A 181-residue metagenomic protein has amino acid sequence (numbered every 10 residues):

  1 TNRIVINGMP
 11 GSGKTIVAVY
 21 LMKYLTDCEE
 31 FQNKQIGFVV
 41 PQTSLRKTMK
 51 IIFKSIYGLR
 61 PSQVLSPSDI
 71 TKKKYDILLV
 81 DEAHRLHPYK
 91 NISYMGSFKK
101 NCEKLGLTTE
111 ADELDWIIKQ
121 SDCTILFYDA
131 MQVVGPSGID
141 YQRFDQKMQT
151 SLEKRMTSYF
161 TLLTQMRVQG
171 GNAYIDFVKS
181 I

Functional and structural regions predicted by a protein language model:
N2-V5: Pre-Walker A (Motif I) flank of P-loop NTPase domains
N7-S12, I16-K47, K72-K73, I77-I181: Conserved helicase motor core of SF1/SF2 NTP-dependent helicases
K34, S44-V64: Conserved helix-turn-beta segment of the N-terminal RecA-like "Helicase ATP-binding" lobe in SF1/SF2 helicases
I56, R60-L79: Conserved helicase core region in the C-terminal RecA-like lobe
